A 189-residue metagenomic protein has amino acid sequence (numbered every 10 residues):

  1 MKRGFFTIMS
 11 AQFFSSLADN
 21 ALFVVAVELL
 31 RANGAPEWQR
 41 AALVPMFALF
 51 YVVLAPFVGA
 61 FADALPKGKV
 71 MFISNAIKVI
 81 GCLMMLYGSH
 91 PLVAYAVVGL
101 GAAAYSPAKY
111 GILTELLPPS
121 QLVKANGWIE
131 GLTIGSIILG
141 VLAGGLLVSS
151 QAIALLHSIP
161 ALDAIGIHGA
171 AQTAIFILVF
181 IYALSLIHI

Functional and structural regions predicted by a protein language model:
F6-F23, L43-A62, P66-K78, A94-S149: Substrate-agnostic recognition of the 12-TM MFS/MFS-like secondary transporter fold
M9, A41, G88-A96, F176-V179: The feature captures the transmembrane alpha-helix scaffold of multi-pass secondary transporters
V27-A32, L139-I175: Transmembrane alpha-helix termini and helix-breaking/packing motifs in multi-pass membrane transporters
A35-P36, P66-K67, P118, A152 (+1 more regions): A helix-boundary/kink motif common to multi-pass secondary transporters, especially Major Facilitator Superfamily
P36-V44: Juxtamembrane helix-start elements in MFS-like secondary transporters
S74, A174, L178-I181: Hydrophobic alpha-helical transmembrane segments of polytopic
A76-S89: C-terminal ends and interior cores of transmembrane alpha-helices in multi-pass membrane transporters/permeases
I187-I189: Conserved small/polar residues in nucleotide/adenosyl-binding loops
